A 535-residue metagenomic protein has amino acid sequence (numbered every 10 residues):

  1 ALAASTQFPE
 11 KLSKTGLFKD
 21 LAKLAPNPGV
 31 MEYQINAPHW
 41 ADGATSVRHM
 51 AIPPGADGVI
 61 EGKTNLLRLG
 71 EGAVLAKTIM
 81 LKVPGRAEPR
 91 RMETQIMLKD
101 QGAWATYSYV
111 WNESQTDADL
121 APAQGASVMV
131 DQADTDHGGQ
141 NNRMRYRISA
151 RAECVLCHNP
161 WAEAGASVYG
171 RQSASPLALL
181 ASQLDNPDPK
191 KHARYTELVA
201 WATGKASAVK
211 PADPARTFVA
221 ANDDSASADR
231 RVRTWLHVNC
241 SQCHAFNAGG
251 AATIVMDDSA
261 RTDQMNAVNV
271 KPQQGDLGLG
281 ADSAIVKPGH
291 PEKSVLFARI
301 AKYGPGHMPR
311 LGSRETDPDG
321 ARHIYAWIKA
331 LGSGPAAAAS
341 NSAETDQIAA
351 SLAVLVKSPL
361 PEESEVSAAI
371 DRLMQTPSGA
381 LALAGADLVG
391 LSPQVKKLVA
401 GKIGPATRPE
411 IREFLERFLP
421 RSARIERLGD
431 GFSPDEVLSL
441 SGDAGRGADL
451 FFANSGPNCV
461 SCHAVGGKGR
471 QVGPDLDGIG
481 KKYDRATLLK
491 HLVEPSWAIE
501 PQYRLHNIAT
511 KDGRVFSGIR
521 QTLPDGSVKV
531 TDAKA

Functional and structural regions predicted by a protein language model:
A1-I52: N-terminal pre-domain segments of enzymes
L69-G72, A444, E500, T522: Short, well-ordered loop/turn sites that connect or cap secondary structure elements
A87-E88, E93-G138, A162-S225, W327-E344 (+4 more regions): Post-cleavage N-terminal segment of exported redox proteins
A150-E153, L236, S455: Short metal-coordination and nucleic-acid-contact micro-motifs, chiefly zinc-binding Cys/His arrays
C154-E163, S241-G249, F452, S461-K468: Detector for the c-type heme attachment site
L184-V232, Q242-N247, V255-R322, A326-Q375 (+2 more regions): Electron-transfer interface patches adjacent to heme c in soluble/periplasmic c-type cytochromes and di-/multiheme
E363-V366, A380, K396, R412: Residue-level detector of extended alpha-helical repeat arrays and alpha-solenoid scaffolds
L373, P377, I403-T407, L419 (+3 more regions): Alpha-solenoid repeat junctions
